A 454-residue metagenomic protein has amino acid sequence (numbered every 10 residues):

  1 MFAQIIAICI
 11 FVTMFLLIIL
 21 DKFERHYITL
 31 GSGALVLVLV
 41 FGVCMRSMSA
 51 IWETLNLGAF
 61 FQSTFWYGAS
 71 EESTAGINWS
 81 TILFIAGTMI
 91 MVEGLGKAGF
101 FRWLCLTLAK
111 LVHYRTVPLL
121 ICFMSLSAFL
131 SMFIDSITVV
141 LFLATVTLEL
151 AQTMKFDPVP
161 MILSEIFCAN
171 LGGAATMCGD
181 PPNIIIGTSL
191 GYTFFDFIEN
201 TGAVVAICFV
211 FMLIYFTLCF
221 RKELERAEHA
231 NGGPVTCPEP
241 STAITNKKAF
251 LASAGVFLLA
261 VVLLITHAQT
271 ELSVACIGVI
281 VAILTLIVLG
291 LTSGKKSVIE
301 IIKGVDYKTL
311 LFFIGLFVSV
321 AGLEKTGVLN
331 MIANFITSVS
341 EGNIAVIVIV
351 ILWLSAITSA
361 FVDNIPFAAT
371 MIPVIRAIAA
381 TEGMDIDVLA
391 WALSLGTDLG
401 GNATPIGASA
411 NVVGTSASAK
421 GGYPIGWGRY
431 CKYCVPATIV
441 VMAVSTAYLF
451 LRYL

Functional and structural regions predicted by a protein language model:
M1-W103, G202-N334, I425, K432-L454: Hydrophobic transmembrane alpha-helices of multi-pass small-molecule transporters
H26, S80, P118, V159-P160 (+5 more regions): Residues that define the loop-to-transmembrane-helix transition and helix capping in multi-pass membrane transporters
T29-G33, M124, T145, E165-I166 (+6 more regions): Residue-level recognition of transmembrane alpha-helices in multi-pass small-molecule transporters/permeases
G31-L35, M89, G94-L95, L126-F133 (+13 more regions): Residues within alpha-helical transmembrane segments of multi-pass membrane proteins, especially transporters, ion
G58-F156, F312-E382: Membrane-embedded alpha-helical segments and adjacent helix-loop junctions characteristic of multi-pass solute
T116-A128, K155-G172, A206, I344-T358 (+2 more regions): Alpha-helical transmembrane segments of multi-pass membrane proteins
T138-E149, I162, T176-L190, A230 (+4 more regions): Re-entrant/interfacial helical elements at transmembrane boundaries that shape and gate the permeation pathway
E149-G233, S241, D385, V412-Y448 (+1 more regions): Membrane-core helix-loop-helix motifs of multi-pass transport proteins
